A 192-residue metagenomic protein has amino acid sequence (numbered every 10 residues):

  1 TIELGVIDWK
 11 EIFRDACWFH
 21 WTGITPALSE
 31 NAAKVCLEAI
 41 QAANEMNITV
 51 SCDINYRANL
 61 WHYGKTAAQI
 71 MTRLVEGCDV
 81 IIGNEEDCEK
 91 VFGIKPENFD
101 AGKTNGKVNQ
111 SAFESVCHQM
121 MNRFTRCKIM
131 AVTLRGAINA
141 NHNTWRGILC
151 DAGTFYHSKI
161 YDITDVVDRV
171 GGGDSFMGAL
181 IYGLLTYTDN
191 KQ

Functional and structural regions predicted by a protein language model:
T1-A33: Conserved phosphate-binding/catalytic loop of the ribokinase/pfkB sugar-kinase fold
I2-D8, K34-E38, K65-I70, S111-S115: Active-site glycine-rich loop that binds ribose-phosphate moieties when present
W18-T25, V50-A58, E85, A131-T133: Short beta-strands and strand-loop turn motifs
P26-S29, A137, Y187: Short strand->helix junction
L37-N44, M121: Surface-exposed amphipathic alpha-helices with a cationic face
N44-V50: Short, conserved structural micro-motifs that define repeat-unit consensus positions and nucleotide-binding loops
M46, L60-T154: Conserved phosphate/ATP/ADP-binding segment of small-molecule kinases
Y156-Q192: Conserved post-catalytic alpha-helical subdomain immediately downstream of the catalytic base and nucleotide-binding
